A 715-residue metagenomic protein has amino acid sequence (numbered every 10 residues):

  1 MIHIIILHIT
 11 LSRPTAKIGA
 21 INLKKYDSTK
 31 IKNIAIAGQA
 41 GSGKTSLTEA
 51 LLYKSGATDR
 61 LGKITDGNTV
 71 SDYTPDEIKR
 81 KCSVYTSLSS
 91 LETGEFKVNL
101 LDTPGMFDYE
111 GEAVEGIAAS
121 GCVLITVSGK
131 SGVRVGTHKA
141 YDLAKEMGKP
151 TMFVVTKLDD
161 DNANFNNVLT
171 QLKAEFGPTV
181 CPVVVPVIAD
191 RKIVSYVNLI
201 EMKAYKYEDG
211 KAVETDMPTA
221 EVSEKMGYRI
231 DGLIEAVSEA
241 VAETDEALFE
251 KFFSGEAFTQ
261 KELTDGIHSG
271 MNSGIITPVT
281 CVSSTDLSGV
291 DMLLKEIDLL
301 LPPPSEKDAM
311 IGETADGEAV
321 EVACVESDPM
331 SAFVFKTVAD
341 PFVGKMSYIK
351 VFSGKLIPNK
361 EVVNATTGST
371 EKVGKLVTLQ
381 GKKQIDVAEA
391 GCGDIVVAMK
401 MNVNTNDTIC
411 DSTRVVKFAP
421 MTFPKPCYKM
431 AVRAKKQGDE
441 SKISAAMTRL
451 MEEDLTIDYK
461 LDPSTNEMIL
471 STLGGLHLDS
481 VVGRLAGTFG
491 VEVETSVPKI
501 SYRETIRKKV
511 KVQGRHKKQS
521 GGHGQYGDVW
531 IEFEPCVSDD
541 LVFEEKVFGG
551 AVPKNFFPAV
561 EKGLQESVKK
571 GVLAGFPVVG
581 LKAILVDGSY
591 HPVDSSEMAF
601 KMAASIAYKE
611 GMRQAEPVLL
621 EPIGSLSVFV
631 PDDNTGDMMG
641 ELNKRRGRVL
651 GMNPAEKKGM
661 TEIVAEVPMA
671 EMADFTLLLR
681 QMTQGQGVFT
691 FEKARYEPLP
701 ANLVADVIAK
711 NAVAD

Functional and structural regions predicted by a protein language model:
H3-T10, T15-D715: Structural and coupling elements of P-loop NTPases
